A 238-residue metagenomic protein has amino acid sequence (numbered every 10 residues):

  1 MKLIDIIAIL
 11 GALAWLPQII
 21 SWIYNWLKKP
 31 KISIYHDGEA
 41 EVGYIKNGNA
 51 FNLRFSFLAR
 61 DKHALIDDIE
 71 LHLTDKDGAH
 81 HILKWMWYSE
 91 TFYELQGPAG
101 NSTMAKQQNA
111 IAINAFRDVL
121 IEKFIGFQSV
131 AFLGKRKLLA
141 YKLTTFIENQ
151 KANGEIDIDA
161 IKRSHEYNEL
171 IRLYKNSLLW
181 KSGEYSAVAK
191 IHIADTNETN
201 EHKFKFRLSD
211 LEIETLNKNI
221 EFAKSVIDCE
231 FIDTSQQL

Functional and structural regions predicted by a protein language model:
M1-K29: Membrane-embedded hydrophobic alpha-helical segments
W22-N47: Low-complexity, acidic Ser/Thr/Pro/Gly-rich terminal tails and inter-domain linkers that flank the onset of structured
N47-R54, E184-S186: Short, solvent-exposed loop/turn segments enriched in Ser/Thr/Gly
R54-R60: Short edge beta-strand/loop segments characteristic of extracellular beta-sandwich folds
H63-H72, I82-W85: Short, hydrophobic/aromatic beta-strand segments
S89-L179: Extended, solvent-exposed segments with strong compositional bias
N176-V188: A glycine-anchored, Pro-Gly-centered beta-turn/N-cap motif
S182, T196-L238: Acidic, serine/threonine- and proline-rich intrinsically disordered appendage/tail regions
